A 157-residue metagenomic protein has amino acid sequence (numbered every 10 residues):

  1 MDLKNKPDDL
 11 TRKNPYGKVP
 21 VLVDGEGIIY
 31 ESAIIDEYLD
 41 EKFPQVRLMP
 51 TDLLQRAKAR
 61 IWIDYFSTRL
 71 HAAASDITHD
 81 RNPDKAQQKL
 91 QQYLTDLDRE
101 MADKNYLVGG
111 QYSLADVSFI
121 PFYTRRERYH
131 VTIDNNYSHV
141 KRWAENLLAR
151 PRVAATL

Functional and structural regions predicted by a protein language model:
M1-D98, N105: GST-like domain detector, emphasizing the conserved glutathione-binding G-site in the N-terminal thioredoxin-like
L54, F66-T156: GST-like fold's C-terminal all-alpha helical module
